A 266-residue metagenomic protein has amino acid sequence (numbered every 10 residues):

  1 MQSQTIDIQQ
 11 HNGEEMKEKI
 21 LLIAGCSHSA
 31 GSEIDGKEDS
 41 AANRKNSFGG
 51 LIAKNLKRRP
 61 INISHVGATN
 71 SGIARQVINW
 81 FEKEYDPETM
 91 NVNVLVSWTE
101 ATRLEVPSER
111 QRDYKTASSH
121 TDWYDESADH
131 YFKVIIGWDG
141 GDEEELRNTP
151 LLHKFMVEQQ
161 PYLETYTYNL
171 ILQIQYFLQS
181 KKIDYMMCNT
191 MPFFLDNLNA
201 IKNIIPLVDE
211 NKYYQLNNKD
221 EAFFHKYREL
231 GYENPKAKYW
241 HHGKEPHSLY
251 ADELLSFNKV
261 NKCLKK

Functional and structural regions predicted by a protein language model:
T5-I78, P87, L249: Serine-esterase "nucleophile elbow" of acetyl-processing enzymes
W80-K266: Alpha-helical cap/lid subdomain in secreted, periplasmic, or secretory-pathway luminal O-acyl-processing enzymes
